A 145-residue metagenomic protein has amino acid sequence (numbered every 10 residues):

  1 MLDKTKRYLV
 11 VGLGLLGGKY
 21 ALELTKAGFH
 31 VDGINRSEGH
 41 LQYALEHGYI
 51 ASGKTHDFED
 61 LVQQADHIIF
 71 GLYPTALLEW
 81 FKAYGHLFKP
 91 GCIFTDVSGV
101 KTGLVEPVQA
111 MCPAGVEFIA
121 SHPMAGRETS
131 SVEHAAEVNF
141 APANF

Functional and structural regions predicted by a protein language model:
M1-Q63: NAD(P)+-binding Rossmann beta1-loop-alpha1 motif at the extreme N-terminus of oxidoreductases
K4-R7, G91, P142: Phosphate-coordination loops involved in phosphoryl transfer and adenosine-cofactor binding
R36, L72-Y73, V97: Short beta->alpha hinge that forms the Motif I/post-I loop of the SAM-binding pocket
E38, G99, A125: Short, glycine/acidic-enriched loop or turn micro-motifs at the edges of active sites
G39-H40, A76, K101-L104: Conserved short alpha-helix immediately C-terminal to the canonical SAM/SAH-binding motif I of Rossmann-like
F58-F88, C92-I93: Rossmann-like NAD(P)-binding element
M111-F145: Rossmann-fold dinucleotide-binding core
